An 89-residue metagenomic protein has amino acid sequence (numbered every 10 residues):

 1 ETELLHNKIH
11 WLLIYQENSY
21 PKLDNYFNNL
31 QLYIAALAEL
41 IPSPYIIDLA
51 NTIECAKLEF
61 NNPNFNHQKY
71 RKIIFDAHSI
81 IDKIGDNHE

Functional and structural regions predicted by a protein language model:
E1-L23, I74-G85: Short terminal alpha-helical segments
E3-L13, A50-N61: Regular secondary-structure segments
W11-P21, E39, S43, N61-K69: Charged, low-complexity interaction regions
D24-N28, D48-N51: Carboxylate-rich helix-loop segments that flank metal/cofactor sites and access channels in metalloenzymes
Y26-E39: Repeat-mediated protein-protein interaction surfaces in helical alpha-solenoids
I41-I53: Short, well-ordered alpha-helical segments that carry or flank key catalytic/ligand-binding motifs at enzyme/regulatory
N51-E89: Amphipathic alpha-helical binding modules
